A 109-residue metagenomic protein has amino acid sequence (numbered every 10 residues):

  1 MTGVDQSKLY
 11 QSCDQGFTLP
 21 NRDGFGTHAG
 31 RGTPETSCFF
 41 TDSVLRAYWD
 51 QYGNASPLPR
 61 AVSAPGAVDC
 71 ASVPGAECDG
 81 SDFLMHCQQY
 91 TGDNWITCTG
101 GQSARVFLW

Functional and structural regions predicted by a protein language model:
M1-L45: Extracytoplasmic low-complexity, Pro/Thr/Ser/Ala/Gly-rich segments that lie immediately after a secretion/anchoring
Y48-W109: Extracytosolic low-complexity repeat regions of secreted or lipid-anchored proteins
